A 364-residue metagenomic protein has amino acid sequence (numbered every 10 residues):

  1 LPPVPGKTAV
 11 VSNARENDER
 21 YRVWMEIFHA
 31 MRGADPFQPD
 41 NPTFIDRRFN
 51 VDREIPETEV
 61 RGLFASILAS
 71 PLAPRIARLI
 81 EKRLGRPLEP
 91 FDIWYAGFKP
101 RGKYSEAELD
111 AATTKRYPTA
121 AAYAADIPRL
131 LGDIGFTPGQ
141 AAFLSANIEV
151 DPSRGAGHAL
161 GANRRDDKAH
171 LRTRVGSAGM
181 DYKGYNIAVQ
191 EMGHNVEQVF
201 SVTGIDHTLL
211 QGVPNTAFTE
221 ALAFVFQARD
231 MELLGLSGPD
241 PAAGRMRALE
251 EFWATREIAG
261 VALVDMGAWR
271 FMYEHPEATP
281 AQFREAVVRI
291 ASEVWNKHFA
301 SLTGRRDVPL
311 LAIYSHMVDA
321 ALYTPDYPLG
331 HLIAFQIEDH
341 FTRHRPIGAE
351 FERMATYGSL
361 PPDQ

Functional and structural regions predicted by a protein language model:
L1-P3, A30-Y104, P276-Q364: C-terminal, non-catalytic "cap/extension" segments appended to globular domains
P2-L171: Contiguous, non-catalytic segments that form substrate-binding/exosite surfaces or channel walls
R32, F200-W253, G330: Post-HExxH zinc-binding segment in Zn-dependent metallohydrolases
A96-K103, A159-L171, M192-T203, G238-D240 (+1 more regions): Active-site-adjacent bridging/hinge elements
P118, H158-A159, V175-I187, L209-A221 (+2 more regions): Alpha-helix capping and helix-loop boundary segments enriched in small/acidic/polar residues
L171-V202, A223-F224: Active-site recognition of the HExxH zinc-binding catalytic motif
Q190, H194, E220-A228, I258-M266 (+6 more regions): Feature representing long, continuous alpha-helical segments
A228-E293, E350-R353, G358-Q364: Long, well-structured alpha-helical subdomains associated with metal-dependent extracellular/ecto-lumenal hydrolases
